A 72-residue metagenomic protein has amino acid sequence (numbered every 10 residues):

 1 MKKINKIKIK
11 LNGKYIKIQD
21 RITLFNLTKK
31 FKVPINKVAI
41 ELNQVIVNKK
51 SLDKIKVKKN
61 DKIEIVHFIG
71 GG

Functional and structural regions predicted by a protein language model:
M1-G71: Ubiquitin-like/PB1-type beta-grasp interaction modules and other compact soluble beta-rich domains
